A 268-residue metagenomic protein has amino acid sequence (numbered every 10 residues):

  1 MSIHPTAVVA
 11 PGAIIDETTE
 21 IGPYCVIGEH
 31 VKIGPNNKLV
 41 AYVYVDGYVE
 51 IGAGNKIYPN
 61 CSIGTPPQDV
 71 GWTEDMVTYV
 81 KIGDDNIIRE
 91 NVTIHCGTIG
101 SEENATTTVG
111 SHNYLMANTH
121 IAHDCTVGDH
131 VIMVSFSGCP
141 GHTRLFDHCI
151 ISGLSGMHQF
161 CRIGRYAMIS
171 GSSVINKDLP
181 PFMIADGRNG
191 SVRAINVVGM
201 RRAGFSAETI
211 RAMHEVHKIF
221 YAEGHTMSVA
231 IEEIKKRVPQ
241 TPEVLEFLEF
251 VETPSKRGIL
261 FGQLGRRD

Functional and structural regions predicted by a protein language model:
M1-T6, P11-G12, E17-T18, G54 (+7 more regions): Terminal amphipathic alpha-helical/low-complexity segments used for targeting or macromolecular assembly
S2-S191: Structural signal for interior beta-strand "rungs" in well-ordered beta-sheet cores of soluble enzyme domains
